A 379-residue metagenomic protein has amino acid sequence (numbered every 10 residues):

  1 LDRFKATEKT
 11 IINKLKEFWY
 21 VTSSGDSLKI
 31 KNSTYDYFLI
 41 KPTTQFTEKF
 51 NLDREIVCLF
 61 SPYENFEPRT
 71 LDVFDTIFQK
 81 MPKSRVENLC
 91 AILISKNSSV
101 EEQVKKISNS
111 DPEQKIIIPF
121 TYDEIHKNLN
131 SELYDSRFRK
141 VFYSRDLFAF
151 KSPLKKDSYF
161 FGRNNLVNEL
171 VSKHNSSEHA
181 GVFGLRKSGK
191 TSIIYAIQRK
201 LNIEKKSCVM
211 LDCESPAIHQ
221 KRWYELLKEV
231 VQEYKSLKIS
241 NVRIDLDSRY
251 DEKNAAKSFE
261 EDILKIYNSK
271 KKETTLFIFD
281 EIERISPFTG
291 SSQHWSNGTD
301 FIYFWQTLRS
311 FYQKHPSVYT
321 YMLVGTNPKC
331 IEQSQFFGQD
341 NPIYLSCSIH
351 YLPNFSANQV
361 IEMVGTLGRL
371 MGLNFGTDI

Functional and structural regions predicted by a protein language model:
S27-Y35, T43, L52-F60, S84-Y143: Charged, structured surface patches that assemble and position nucleic-acid processing machinery
Y37-E48, E233-G290, G298-P316: Mid-core helix/loop region of P-loop NTP-binding domains shared across ATPases and GTPases
R85-N88, S95-V104, R284, N297-G338: Sensor-1/coupling segment of RecA-like P-loop NTPase cores
R137-G162, L166, P342-L345: Conserved adenine-nucleotide phosphate-binding loops and their immediately adjacent elements
A180-D212: P-loop NTPase Walker A phosphate-binding motif
C208, Q220-D245: Conserved NTP-binding/hydrolysis module of P-loop NTPases
F336-P353: A short helix-turn-beta junction within AAA+ P-loop NTPase domains corresponding to the substrate/partner-engaging
H350-I379: Conserved small helical "lid"/interfacial subdomain of P-loop NTPases
